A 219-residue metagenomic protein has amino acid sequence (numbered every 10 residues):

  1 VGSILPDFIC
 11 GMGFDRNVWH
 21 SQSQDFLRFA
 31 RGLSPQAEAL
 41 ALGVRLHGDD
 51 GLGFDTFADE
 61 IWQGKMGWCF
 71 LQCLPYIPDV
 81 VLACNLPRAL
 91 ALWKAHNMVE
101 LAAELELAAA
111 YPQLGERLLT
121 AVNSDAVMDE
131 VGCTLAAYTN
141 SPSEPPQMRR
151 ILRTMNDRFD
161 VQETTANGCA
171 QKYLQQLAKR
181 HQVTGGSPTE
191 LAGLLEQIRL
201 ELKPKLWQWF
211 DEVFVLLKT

Functional and structural regions predicted by a protein language model:
V1-G2, A37-L42, L46, A95-E100 (+4 more regions): Short runs of predominantly hydrophobic/aromatic residues within well-ordered alpha helices that form helix-helix
V1-I9, A103, Y173, L177: Short alpha-helical scaffolding segments that buttress acidic/His motifs in well-ordered protein cores
V1-R88, L92, G186-T219: An N-terminal structural lobe/cap that precedes and organizes the functional/catalytic core across diverse proteins
A58-P146, R150: Active-site-proximal alpha-helical scaffolds that flank and shape metal-associated catalytic sites
L119-D211: An amphipathic alpha-helical core segment
